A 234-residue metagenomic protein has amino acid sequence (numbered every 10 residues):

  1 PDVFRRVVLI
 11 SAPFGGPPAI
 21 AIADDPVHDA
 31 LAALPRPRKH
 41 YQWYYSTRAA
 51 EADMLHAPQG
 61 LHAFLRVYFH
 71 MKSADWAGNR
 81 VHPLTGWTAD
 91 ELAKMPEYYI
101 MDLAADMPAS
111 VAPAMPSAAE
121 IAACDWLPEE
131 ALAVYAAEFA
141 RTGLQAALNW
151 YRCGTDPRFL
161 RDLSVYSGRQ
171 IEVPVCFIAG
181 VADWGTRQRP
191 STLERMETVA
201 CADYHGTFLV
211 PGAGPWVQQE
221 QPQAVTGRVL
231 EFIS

Functional and structural regions predicted by a protein language model:
D2-H205: Flexible "cap/lid" subdomain of the alpha/beta-hydrolase fold that forms the substrate-access gate
D203-S234: Catalytic active-site module of serine/aspartate enzymes centered on a nucleophile-bearing elbow/loop
